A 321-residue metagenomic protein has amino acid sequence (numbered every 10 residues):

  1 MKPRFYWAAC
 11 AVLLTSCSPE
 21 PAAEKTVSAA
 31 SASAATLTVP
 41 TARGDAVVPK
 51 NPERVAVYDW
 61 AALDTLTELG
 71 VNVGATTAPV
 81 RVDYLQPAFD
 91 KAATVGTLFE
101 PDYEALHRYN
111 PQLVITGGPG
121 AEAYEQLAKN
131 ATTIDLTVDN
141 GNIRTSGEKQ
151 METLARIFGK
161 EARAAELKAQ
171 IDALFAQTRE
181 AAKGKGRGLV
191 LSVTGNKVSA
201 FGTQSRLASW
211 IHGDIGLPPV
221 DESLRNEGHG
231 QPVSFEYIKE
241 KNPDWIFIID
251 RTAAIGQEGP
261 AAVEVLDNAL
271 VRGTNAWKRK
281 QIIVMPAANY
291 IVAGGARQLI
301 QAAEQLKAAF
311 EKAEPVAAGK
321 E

Functional and structural regions predicted by a protein language model:
P3-A8, S16-W60, A162-V190, G256-A261 (+2 more regions): Bacterial Sec-exported substrate-binding components of ABC uptake systems
T41-R43, V95-D102, R225-V233: Short helix-initiation/N-cap motifs at beta->coil->alpha
R54-R108: A short, structured surface patch at a secondary-structure boundary
D59, G118, I249-A253: Short secondary-structure boundary segments
V80-Y84, A200-G230: Alpha-helical, coiled-coil/dimerization segments enriched in small aliphatic residues
N110-T116, I238, N242-F247: Proline-aspartate-enriched helix->loop->beta-strand connector
E122, T137-T153, G186-W210, A253-E258: Extracytoplasmic ligand-binding site segments that recognize negatively charged/polar headgroups
W245-E321: Structured C-terminal subdomain patch of bacterial secreted/periplasmic proteins
